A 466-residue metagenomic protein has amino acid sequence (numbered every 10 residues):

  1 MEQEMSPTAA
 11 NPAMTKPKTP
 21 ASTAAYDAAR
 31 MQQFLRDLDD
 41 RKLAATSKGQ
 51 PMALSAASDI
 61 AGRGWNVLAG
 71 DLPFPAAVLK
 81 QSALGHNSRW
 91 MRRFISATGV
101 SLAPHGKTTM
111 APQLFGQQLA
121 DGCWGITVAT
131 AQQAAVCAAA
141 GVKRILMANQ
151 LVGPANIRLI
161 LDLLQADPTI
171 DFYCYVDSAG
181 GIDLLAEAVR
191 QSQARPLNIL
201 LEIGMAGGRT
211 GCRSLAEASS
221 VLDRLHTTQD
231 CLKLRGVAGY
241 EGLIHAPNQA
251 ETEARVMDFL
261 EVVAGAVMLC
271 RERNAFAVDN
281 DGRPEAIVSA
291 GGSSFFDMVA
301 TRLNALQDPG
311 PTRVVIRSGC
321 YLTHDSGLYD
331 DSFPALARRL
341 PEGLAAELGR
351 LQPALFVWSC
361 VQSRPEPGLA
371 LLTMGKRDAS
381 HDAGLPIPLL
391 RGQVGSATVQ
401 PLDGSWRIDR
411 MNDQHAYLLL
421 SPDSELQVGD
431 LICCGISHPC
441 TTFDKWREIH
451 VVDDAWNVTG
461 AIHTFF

Functional and structural regions predicted by a protein language model:
E2-D162, I462-F466: A charged N-terminal "starter" segment
T23, R364-F466: C-terminal accessory subdomain/extension
A69-K80, K143-M147, Q165-Y173, N248-M257 (+1 more regions): Glycine-rich tight-turn/loop motif centered on a GG-T
L84, K107, C137, L201 (+5 more regions): Conserved, mostly hydrophobic/aromatic
A103-Q249: Active-site-proximal beta-alpha core segment in soluble small-molecule metabolic enzymes
R195, G204-L340: Active-site loop/helix belt of alpha/beta enzymes
C320-S396: Internal helical hairpin/lid segments
